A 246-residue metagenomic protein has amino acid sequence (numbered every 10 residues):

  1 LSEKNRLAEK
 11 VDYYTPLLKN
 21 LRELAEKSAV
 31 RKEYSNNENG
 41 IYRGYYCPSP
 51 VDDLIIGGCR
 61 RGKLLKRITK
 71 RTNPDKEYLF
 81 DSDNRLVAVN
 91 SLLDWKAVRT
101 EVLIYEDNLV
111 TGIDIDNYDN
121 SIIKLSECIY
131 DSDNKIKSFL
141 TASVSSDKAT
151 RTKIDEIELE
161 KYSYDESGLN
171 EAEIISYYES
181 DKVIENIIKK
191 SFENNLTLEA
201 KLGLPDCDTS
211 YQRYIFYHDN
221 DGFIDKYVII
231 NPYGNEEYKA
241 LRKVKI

Functional and structural regions predicted by a protein language model:
L1-I246: Buried hydrophobic residues that stabilize the cores of well-folded domains
